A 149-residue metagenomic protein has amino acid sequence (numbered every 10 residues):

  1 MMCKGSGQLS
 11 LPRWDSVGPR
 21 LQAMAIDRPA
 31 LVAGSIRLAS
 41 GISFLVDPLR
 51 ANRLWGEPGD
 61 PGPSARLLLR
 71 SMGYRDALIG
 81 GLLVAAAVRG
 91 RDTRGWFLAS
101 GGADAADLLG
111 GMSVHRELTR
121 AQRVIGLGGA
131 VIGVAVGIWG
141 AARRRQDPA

Functional and structural regions predicted by a protein language model:
M1-A149: Short amphipathic, positively biased membrane-proximal segments that drive organelle/inner-membrane targeting
